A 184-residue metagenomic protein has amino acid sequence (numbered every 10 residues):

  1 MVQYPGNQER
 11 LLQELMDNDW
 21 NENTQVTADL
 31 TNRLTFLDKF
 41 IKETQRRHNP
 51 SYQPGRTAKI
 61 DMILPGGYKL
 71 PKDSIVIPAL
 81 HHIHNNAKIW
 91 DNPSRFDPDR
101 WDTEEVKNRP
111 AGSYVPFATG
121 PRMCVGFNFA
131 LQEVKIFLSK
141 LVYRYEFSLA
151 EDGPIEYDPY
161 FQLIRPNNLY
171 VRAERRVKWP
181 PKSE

Functional and structural regions predicted by a protein language model:
M1-D17, T44, S74-H81, V115-P116 (+3 more regions): Central I-helix of cytochrome P450 enzymes
M1-Q8, S51, K59-I60, P65 (+3 more regions): A structure-centric feature marking long, well-folded core domains of fungal metabolic enzymes and membrane transporters
P5-Q8, V76, F127-I164: Cytochrome P450 heme-binding "Cys pocket" and the immediately downstream C-terminal segment
T24-Y68: Conserved cytochrome P450 K-helix E-x-x-R motif and the immediately C-terminal K′/meander segment
H48, D61, P78-E105: Conserved cytochrome P450 K-helix/beta-meander segment immediately N-terminal to the heme-binding cysteine loop
H81, I164-E184: C-terminal helix/juxtamembrane-tail motif
E104-V115: Active-site-adjacent bridging/hinge elements
